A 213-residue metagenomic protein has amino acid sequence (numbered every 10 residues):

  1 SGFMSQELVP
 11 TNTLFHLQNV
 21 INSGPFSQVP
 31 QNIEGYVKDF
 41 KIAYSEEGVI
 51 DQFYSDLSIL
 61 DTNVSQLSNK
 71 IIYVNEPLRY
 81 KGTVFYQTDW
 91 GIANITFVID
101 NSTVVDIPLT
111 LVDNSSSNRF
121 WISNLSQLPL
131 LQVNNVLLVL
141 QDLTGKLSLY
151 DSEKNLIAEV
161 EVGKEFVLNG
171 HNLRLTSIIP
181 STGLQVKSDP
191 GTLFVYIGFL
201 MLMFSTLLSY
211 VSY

Functional and structural regions predicted by a protein language model:
S1-Y213: Solvent-exposed, non-transmembrane regions of integral membrane proteins
